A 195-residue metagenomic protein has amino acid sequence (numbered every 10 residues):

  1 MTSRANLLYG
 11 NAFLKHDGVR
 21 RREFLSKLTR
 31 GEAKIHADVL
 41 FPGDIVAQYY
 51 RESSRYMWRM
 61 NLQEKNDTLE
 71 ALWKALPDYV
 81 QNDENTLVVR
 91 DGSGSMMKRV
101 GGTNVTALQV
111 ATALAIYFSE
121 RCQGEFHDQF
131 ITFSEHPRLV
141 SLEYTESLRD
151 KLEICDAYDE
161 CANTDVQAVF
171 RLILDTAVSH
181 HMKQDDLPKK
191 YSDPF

Functional and structural regions predicted by a protein language model:
M1-V110, E120-F195: Long lumenal/extracellular ectodomains of secretory and single-pass membrane proteins
